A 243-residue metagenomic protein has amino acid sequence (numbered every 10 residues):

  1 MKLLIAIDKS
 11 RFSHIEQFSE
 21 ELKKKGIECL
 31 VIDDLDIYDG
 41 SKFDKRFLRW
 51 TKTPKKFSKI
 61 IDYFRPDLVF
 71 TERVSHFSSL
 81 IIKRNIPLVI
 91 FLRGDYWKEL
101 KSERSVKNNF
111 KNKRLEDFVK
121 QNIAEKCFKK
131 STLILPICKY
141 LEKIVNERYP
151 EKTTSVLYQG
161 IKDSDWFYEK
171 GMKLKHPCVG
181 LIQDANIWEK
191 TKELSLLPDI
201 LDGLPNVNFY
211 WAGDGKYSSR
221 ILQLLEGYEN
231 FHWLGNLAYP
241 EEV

Functional and structural regions predicted by a protein language model:
M1-I37, D199-L204: N-terminal subdomain of nucleotide-sugar transferases
L4, L135, K170-K192, P198-D202 (+1 more regions): Conserved donor-binding/catalytic core segment of Leloir-type glycosyltransferases
L4-I5, K59-H76, I81: Short N-terminal targeting/anchoring amphipathic segment
L35, I182-A185, V207-I221: Glycosyltransferase donor-sugar binding loop
Y38-F43, I90-N122: Acceptor-binding helix/loop patch of EC 2.4 sugar-transfer enzymes, predominantly nucleotide-sugar-dependent
K59, N112-I134: Membrane-proximal helix-turn-helix segments that form the acceptor-binding/catalytic region of lipid-linked
A124-E125, K129-Y168, H176-D184: Donor nucleotide-sugar binding/catalytic pocket of nucleotide-sugar-dependent glycosyltransferases
S219-P240: Nucleotide-activated donor-binding/catalytic signature segment of Leloir-type glycosyltransferases, i.e., the conserved
